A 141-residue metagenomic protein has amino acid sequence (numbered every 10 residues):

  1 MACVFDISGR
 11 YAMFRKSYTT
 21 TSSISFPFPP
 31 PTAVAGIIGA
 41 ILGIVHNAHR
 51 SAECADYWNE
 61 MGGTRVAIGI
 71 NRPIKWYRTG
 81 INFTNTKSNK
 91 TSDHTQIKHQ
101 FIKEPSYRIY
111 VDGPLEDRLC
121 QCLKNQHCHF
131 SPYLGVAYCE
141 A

Functional and structural regions predicted by a protein language model:
M1-V4: Extreme N-terminal starter segment of soluble prokaryotic enzymes
D6, A67-G69, Y110: Residues in well-ordered beta-strands of folded domains
I7-M13: Short polar catalytic/cofactor-binding loops
Y11, S25, K98-H99: Generic secondary-structure boundary/loop-capping signal
M13-K16, F28-P30, K103-E104, P132: Generic structural "secondary-structure junction" signal
K16-S88: Glycine/small-residue-rich interface belts in oligomeric ring/scaffold proteins and their assembly partners
N71-A141: Internal, well-folded beta-alpha domain core
